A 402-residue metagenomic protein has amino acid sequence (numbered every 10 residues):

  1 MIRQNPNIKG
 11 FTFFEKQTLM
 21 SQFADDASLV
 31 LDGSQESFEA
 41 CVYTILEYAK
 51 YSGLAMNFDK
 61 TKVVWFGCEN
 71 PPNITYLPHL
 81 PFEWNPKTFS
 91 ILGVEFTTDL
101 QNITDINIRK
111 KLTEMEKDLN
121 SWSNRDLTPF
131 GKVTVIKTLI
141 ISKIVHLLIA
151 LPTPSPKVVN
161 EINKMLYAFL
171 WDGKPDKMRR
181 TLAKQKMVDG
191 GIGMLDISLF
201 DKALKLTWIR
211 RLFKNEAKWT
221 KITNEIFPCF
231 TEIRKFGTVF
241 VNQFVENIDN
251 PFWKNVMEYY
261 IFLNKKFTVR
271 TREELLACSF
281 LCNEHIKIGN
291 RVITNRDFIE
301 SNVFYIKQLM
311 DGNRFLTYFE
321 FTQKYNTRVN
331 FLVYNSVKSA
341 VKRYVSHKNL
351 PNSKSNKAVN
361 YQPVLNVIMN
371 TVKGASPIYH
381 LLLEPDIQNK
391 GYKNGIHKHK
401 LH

Functional and structural regions predicted by a protein language model:
M1-A24, L29, F38: Active-site palm subdomain of RNA-directed nucleic acid polymerases
I2, D25-A27, A49, G53 (+5 more regions): Mobile genetic element proteins and their domesticated derivatives, centered on retroelements and DNA transposons
S21-K50, F66-N70, D99-L100: Catalytic palm subdomain of template-directed nucleic-acid polymerases, centered on the conserved carboxylate motif
M56-K87: Short, conserved micro-motifs composed of acidic
T75-K87, K174-M187: Short acidic, Pro/Gly- and aromatic-enriched capping/linker segments at domain boundaries
L80-P154, L170-K174, A203-W219: Basic, alpha-helical interaction scaffolds
I140, V159-L170: Short amphipathic alpha-helical coiled-coil/interface segments
I162, P175-H402: Extended C-terminal regions of large enzymes
